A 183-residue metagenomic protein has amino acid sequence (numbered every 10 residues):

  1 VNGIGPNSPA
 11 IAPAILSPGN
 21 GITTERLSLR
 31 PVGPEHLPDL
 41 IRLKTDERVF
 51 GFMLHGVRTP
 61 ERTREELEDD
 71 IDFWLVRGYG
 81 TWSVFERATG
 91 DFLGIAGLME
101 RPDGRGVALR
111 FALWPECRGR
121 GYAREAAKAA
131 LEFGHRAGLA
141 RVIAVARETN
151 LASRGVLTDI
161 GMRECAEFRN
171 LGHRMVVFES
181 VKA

Functional and structural regions predicted by a protein language model:
V1-G51, E68, T81-A183: Acyl-donor (CoA/ACP) binding surface of acyl/acetyltransferases
T59-G78: Active-site rim helix/loop that mediates acceptor-substrate recognition in acyltransferases
